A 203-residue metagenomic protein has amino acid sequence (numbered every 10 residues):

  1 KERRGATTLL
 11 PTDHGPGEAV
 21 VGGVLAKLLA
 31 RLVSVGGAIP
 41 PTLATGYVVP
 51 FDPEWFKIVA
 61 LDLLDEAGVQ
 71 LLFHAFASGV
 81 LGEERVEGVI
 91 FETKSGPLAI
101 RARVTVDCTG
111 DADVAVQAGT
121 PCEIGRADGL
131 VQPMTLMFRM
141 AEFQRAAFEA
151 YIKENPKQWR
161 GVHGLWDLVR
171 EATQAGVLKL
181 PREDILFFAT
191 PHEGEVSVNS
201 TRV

Functional and structural regions predicted by a protein language model:
K1-G79, Q132-P133: Conserved N-terminal/central alpha/beta ligand/cofactor-binding core
E2, L9, V114-V203: Rossmann-like dinucleotide-binding core of oxidoreductases
L71-F73, D107-C108, V116, V198: General beta-strand structural signal in soluble alpha/beta enzymes
F76, G110-D111: A generic "binding-loop/recognition-motif" signal
S78, F91-E92: Active-site histidine-acidic residue metal-binding/catalytic motifs, centered on HxH/HExxH-like signatures
E84-V89: Short, hydrophobic/aromatic-rich segments at coil-to-beta transitions
T93-V104, C108-T109: Core beta-strand elements of the Rossmann-like FAD/NAD(P) dinucleotide-binding domain in flavoenzyme oxidoreductases
